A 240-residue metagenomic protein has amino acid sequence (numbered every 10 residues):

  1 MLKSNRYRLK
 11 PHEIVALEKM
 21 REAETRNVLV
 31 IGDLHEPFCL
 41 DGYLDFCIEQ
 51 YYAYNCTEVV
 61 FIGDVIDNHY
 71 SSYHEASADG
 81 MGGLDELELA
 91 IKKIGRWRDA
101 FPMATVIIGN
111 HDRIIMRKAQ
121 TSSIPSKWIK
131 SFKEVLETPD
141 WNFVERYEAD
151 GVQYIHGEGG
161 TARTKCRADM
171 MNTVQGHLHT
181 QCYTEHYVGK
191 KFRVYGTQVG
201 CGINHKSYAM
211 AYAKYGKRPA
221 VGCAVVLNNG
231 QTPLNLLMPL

Functional and structural regions predicted by a protein language model:
M1-V30: Acidic, histidine-bearing metal-coordination/catalytic regions of metal-dependent phosphoesterases
P11, D41-G42, E137-T138, Y154-E158: Short gly/ser/thr-rich secondary-structure transition/capping motifs
R21-E24, Y52-N55, R98-A100, L136-E137 (+3 more regions): Flexible, charged surface loops at secondary-structure boundaries
E22-V30, A53-Y54, L234-L236, L240: Polar, enzyme-active/binding microenvironments
R26-V28, E58-V60, V152-Q153, N172-V174: Structural motif
N27, I31-L136: Core catalytic region of metal-dependent phosphoesterases/phosphodiesterases, especially metallo-beta-lactamase-like
K133-A149, E158-T161: Short acidic low-complexity segments
A149-M238: Conserved beta-sheet core of the metallophosphoesterase superfamily
